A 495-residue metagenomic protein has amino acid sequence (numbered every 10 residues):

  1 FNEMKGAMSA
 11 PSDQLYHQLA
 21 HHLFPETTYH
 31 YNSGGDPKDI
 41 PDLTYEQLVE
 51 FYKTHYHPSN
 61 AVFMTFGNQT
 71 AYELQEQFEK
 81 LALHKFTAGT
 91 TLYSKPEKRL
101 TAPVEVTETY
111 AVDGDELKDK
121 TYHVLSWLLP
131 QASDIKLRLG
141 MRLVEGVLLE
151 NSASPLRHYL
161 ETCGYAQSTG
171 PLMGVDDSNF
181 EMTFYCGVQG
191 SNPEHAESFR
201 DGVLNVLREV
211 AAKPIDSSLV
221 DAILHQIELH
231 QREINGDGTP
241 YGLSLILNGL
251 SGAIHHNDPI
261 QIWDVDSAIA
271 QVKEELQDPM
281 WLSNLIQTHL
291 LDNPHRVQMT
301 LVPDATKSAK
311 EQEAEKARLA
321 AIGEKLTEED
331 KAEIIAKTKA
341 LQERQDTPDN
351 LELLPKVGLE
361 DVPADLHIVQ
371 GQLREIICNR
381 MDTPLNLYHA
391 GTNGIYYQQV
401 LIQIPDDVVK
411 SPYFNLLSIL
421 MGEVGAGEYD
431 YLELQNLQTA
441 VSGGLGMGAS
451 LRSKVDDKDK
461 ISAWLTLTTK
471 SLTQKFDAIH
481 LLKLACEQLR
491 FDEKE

Functional and structural regions predicted by a protein language model:
N2, S12-K38, N60-F66, K120-P130 (+5 more regions): M16 family metallopeptidases and their MPP-like homologs
K5-G6, A10, A20-H21, T90-R157 (+3 more regions): His/Glu-based metal-binding/catalytic segments typifying zinc-dependent metallopeptidases
E26-S33, V62-T121, K213, H225 (+2 more regions): An aromatic/glycine/proline-enriched structural segment found at the starts of mature extracellular/organellar domains
A71-G89, D292-H295, D304-A340: Extended, regular secondary-structure scaffolds
